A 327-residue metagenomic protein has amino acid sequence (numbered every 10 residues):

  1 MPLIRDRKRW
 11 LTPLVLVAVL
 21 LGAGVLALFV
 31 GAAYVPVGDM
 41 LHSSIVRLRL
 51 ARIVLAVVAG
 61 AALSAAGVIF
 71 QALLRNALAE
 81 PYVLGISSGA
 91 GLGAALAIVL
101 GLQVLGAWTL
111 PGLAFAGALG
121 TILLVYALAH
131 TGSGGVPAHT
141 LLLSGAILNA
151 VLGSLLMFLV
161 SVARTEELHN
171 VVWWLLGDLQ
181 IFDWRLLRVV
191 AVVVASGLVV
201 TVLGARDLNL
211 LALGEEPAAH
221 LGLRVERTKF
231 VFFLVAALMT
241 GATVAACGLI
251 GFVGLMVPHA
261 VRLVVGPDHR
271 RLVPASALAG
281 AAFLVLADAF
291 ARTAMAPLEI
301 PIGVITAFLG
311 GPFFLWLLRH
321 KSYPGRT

Functional and structural regions predicted by a protein language model:
M1-T327: Alpha-helical transmembrane segments in inner-membrane proteins
